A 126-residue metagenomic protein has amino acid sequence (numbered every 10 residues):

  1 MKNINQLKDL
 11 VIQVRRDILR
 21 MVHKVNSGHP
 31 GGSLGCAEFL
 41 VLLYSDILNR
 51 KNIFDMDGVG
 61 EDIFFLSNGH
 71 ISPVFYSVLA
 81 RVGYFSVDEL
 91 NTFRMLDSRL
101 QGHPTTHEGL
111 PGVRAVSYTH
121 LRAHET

Functional and structural regions predicted by a protein language model:
K2-H70: N-terminal amphipathic, basic-rich helices that act as targeting or association modules
D62-I63, P111-R114: A short, small-residue-rich loop immediately preceding and capping a beta-strand
N68-G69, V78, L96-D97: Fold-independent oxyanion-binding glycine-rich loops and adjacent beta-strand/coil segments at enzyme active sites
V74-F85: Alpha-helical support elements that line or immediately flank enzyme active sites and cofactor-binding pockets
S77, V116-S117: An alpha-helical repeat/solenoid feature that recognizes helix-turn-helix modules
Y84-T92: A glycine-rich helix N-cap at a beta->alpha junction
R94-G112: An acidic/histidine-cluster motif and surrounding catalytic segment that typifies divalent-metal-assisted enzyme active
T119-T126: Conserved small/polar residues in nucleotide/adenosyl-binding loops
